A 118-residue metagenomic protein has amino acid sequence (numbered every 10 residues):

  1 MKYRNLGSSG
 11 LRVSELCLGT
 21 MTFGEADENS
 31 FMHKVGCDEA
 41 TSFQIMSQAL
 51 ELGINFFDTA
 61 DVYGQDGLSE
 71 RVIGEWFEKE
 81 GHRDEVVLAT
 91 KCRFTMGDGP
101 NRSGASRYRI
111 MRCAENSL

Functional and structural regions predicted by a protein language model:
M1-V86: N-terminal binding-site loop/beta-alpha segment at the start of enzyme catalytic domains that lines or forms
D27-N29, G97-L118: Glycine/proline-rich, positively charged, aromatic-decorated active-site loop/lid region on the catalytic face
V72-W76, K91, R109-N116: Generic beta-strand or strand-like secondary-structure segments
E80-R107: Structural motif corresponding to the early beta-alpha repeats
